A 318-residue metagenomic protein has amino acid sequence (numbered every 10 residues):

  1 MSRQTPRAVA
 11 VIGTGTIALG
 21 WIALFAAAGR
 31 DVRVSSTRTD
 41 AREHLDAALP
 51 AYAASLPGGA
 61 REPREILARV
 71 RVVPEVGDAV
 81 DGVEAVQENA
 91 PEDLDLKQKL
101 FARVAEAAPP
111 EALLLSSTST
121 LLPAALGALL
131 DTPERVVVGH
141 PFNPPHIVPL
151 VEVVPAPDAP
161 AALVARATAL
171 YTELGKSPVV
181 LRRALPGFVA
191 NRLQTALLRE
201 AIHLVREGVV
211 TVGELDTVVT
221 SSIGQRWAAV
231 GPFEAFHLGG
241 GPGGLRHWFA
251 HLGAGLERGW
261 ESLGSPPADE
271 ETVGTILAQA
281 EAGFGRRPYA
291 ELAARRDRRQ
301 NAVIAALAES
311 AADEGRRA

Functional and structural regions predicted by a protein language model:
M1-S55, G59: NAD(P)+-binding Rossmann beta1-loop-alpha1 motif at the extreme N-terminus of oxidoreductases
S2, A28, E207, V212-A318: NAD(P)-dependent Rossmann-like dehydrogenase/reductase catalytic/cofactor-binding core
I12, S35, V73, N89 (+3 more regions): Structural motif
A28, V153-A184, T195-W227: Internal alpha-helical scaffold of NAD(P)-dependent oxidoreductase catalytic cores
D40, S55, E62-L113: Rossmann-like NAD(P)-binding element
S116-G187, N191: Rossmann-fold dinucleotide-binding core
